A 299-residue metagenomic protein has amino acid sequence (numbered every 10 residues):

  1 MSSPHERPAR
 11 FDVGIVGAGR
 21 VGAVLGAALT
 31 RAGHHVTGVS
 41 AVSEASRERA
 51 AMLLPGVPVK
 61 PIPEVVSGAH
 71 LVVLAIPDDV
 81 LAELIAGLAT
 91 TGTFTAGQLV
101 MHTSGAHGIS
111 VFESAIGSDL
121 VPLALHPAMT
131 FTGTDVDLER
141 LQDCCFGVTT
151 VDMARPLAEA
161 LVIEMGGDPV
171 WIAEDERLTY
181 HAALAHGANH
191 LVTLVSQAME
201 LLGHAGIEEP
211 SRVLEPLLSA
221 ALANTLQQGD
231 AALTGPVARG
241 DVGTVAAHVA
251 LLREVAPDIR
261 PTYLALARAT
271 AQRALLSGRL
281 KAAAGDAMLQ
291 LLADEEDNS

Functional and structural regions predicted by a protein language model:
M1-S67: NAD(P)+-binding Rossmann beta1-loop-alpha1 motif at the extreme N-terminus of oxidoreductases
P8, R47-L53, A115-D119, V136-Q227 (+1 more regions): Internal alpha-helical scaffold of NAD(P)-dependent oxidoreductase catalytic cores
A23, A27, R31, M52 (+5 more regions): Short, well-ordered alpha-helices that flank and scaffold nucleotide-derived cofactor binding pockets
G38-A41, V100-T103, V148: Short, hydrophobic beta-strand segments that form beta-sheet elements in well-ordered domains
E44, P58-V136: Rossmann-like NAD(P)(H) cofactor-binding subdomain of soluble oxidoreductases
A223-A283: Interdomain hinge/lid region at the active-site interface of Rossmann-like NAD(P)-dependent oxidoreductases
A274, A282-S299: NAD(P)-dependent dehydrogenase/reductase Rossmann-like domain
